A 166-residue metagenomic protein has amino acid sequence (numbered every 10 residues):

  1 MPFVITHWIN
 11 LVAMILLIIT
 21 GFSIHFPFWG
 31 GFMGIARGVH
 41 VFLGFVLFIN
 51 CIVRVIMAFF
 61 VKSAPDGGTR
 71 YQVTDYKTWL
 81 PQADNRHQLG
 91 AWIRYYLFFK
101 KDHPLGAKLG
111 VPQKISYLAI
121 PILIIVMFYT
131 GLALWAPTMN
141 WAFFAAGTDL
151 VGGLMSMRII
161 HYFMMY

Functional and structural regions predicted by a protein language model:
M1-Y166: Membrane-embedded alpha-helical bundles that constitute the cytochrome b-like, heme-associated redox core of multi-pass
